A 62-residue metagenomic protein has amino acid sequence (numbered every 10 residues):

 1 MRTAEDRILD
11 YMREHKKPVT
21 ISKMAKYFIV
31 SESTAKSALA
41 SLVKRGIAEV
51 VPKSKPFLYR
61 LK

Functional and structural regions predicted by a protein language model:
M1-E5, P18-T20, V50-K62: Short, cationic-aromatic polyanion-contact patches
A4-K17, S22, K26: Short amphipathic alpha-helical interface segments
S33: Key DNA-contact positions within bacterial/archaeal DNA-binding proteins
S41-R45: Alpha-helical DNA-recognition elements
